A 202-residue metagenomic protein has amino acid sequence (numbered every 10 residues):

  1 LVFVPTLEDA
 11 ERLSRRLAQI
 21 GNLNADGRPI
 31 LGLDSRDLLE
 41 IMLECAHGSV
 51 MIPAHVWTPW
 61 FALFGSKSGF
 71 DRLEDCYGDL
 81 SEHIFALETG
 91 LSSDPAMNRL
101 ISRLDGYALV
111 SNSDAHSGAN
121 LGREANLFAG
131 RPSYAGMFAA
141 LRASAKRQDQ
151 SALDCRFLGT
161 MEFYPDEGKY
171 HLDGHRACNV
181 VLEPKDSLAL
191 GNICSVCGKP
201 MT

Functional and structural regions predicted by a protein language model:
L1-A25, E40, P59-T202: Charged catalytic cores and adjacent phosphate/nucleic-acid-binding surfaces used for phosphate/nucleic-acid chemistry
R28-L31: Noncatalytic, typically N-terminal accessory segments of nucleic acid-processing enzymes and closely related
S35: Active-site-adjacent beta->alpha loops and helix N-cap segments on the catalytic face of soluble alpha/beta enzymes
L39-A46: Active-site acidic/histidine clusters and adjacent loop/turn architecture that either coordinate catalytic ions
S49-V50: Short, structured loop/turn "capping" segments at alpha-beta junctions
P53-W57: Short, well-ordered beta-to-alpha junction loops that form the rim of enzyme active sites and present histidine/acidic
